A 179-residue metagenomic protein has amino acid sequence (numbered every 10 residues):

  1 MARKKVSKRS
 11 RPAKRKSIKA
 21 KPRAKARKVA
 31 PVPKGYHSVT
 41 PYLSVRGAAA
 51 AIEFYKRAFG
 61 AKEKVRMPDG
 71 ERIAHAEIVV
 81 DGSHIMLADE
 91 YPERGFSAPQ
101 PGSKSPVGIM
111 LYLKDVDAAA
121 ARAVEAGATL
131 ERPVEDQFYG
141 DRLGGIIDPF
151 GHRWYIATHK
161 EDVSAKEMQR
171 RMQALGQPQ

Functional and structural regions predicted by a protein language model:
R3-R11, R15-Y42, I52-I147, I156-Q179: Vicinal oxygen chelate
V45-A49: Short acidic-aromatic low-complexity motifs
F150: C-terminal catalytic core of tyrosine-transesterase DNA break-rejoin enzymes
